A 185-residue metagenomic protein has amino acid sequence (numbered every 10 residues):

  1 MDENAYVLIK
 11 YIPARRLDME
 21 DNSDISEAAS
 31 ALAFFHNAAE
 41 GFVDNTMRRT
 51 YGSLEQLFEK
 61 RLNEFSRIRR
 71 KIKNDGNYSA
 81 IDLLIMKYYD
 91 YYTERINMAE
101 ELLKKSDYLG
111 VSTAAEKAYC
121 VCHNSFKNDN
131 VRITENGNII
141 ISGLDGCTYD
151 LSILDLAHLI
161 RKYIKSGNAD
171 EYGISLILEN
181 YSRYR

Functional and structural regions predicted by a protein language model:
M1-M47: ATP-binding pocket architecture of kinase catalytic cores
P13-L17, G146, I164: Conserved protein-kinase N-lobe ATP-binding Lys motif
R15-E20, N45-V121: ATP-dependent phospho-/nucleotidyl transfer catalytic cores
E27, A31, Y91, D155 (+1 more regions): Charged catalytic carboxylate motif
H36-E40, K104, I164, S182: Hydrophobic/aromatic-lined pockets within catalytic cores
S53-L54, D145, K162-S166: A ubiquitous short alpha-helical element
L103-I153: Active-site acidic catalytic loop and adjacent metal/ATP-binding pocket of ATP-dependent phosphoryl transfer enzymes
I153-Y184: Active-site activation/catalytic loop segments of kinase-like enzymes and analogous catalytic loops in related
